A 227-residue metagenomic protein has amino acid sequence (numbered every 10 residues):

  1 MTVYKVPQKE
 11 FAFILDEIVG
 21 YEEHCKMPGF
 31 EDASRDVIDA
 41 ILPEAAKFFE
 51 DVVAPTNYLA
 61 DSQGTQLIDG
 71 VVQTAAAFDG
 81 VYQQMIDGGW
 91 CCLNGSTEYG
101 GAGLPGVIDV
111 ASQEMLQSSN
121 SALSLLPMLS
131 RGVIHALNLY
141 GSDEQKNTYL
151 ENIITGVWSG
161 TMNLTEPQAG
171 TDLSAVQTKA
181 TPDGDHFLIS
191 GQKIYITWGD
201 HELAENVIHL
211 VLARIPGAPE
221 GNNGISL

Functional and structural regions predicted by a protein language model:
M1-S124, T148: Amphipathic, small/basic residue-rich leader segments at the start of a protein or domain
G20-Y21, S118, H135-D143, T155 (+2 more regions): Short, well-ordered loop/turn and helix-capping segments at boundaries between secondary-structure elements and domains
C92-T97, S119-I134, G156-E166, S226-L227: Core alpha/beta catalytic barrel or barrel-like domain that forms the active/cofactor pocket in diverse metabolic
Y99-G103, G132-A136, E144-Q145, Q168-D172 (+2 more regions): Flexible loop/turn segments at secondary-structure boundaries
L129-S130, G141-D185, Q192: Internal maturation/activation junctions in enzymes
R131-G132, V157, L173-A175, A204-I208 (+1 more regions): Short, solvent-exposed loop/turn segments at the edges of secondary structure
H186, S190-L227: A short core secondary-structure module
